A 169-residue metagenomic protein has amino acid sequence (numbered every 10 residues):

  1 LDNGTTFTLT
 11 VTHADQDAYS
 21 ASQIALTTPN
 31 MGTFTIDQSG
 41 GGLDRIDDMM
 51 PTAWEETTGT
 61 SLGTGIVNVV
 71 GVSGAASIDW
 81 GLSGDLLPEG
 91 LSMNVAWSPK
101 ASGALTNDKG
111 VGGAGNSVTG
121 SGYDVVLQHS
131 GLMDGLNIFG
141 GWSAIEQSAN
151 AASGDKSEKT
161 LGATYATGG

Functional and structural regions predicted by a protein language model:
L1-G169: Outer-membrane beta-barrel proteins
